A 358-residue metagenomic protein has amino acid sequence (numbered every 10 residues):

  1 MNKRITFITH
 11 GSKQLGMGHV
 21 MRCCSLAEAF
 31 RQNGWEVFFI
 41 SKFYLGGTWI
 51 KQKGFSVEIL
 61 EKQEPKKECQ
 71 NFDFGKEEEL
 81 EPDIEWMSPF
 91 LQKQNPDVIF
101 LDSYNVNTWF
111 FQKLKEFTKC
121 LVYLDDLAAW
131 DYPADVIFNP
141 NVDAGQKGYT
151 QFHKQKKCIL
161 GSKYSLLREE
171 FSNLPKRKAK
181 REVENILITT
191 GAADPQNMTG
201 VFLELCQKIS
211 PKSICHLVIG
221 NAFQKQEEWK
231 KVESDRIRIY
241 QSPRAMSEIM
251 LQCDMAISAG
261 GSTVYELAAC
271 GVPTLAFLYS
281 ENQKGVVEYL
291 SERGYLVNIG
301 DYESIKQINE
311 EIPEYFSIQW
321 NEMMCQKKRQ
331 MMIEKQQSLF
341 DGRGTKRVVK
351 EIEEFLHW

Functional and structural regions predicted by a protein language model:
M1-W358: Nucleotide-activated sugar donor-binding and catalytic core shared by glycosyltransferases and related lipid-linked
